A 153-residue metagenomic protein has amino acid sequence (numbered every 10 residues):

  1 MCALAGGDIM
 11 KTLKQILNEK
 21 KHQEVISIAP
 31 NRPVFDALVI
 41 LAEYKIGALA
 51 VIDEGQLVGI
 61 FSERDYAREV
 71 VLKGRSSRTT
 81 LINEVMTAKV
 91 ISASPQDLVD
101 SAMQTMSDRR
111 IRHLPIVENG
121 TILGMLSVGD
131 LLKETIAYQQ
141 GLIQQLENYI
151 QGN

Functional and structural regions predicted by a protein language model:
M1-N153: Tandem CBS (Cystathionine beta-synthase) repeat/Bateman regulatory domains
